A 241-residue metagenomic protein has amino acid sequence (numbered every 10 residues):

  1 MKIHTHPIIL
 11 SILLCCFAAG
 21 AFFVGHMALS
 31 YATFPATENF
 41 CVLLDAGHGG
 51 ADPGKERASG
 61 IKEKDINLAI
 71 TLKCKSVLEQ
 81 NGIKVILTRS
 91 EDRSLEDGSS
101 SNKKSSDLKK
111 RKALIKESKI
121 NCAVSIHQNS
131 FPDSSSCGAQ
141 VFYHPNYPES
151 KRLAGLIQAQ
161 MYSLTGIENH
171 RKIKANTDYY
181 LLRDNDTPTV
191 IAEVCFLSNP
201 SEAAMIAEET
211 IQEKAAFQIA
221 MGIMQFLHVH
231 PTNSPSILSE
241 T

Functional and structural regions predicted by a protein language model:
M1-T241: Catalytic-site microenvironment of enzymes that process N-acetyl-hexosamine-containing cell-wall polysaccharides
